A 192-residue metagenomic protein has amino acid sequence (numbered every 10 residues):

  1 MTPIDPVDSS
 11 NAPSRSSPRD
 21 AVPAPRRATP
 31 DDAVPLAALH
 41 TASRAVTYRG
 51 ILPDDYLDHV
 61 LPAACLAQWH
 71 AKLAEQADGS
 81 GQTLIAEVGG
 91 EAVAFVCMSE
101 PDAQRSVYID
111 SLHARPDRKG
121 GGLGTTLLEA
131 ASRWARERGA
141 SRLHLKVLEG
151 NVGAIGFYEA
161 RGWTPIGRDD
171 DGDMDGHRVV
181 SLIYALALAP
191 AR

Functional and structural regions predicted by a protein language model:
T2-P13, P18-R19, P23, R27-A33 (+6 more regions): Acetyl-CoA-dependent GNAT
P6, S106, S141-H144, L148-G156 (+1 more regions): C-terminal "cap" of GNAT-fold acetyltransferases
